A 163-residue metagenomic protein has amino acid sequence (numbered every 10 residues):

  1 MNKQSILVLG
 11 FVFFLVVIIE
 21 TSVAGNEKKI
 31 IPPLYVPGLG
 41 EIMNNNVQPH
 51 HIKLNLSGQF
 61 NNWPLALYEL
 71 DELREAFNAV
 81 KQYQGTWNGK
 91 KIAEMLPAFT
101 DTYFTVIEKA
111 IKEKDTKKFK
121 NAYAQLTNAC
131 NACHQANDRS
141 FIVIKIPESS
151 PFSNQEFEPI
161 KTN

Functional and structural regions predicted by a protein language model:
M1-G10: Bacterial N-terminal signal peptides that target proteins for export
L9-I18: Bacterial N-terminal signal peptides
V23-L67, F157-N163: Immediate post-signal-peptide N-terminus of mature secreted/exported proteins
F60-N62, I111-K118: Short helix-adjacent coil turns
L65-A66, L73, F119: Solenoid-repeat scaffolds in large eukaryotic assemblies
A76-M95: Short, solvent-exposed, charged loop/turn and helix-capping segments that join or cap alpha-helices on peripheral
L126-N137: The canonical Cys-X-X-Cys-His
